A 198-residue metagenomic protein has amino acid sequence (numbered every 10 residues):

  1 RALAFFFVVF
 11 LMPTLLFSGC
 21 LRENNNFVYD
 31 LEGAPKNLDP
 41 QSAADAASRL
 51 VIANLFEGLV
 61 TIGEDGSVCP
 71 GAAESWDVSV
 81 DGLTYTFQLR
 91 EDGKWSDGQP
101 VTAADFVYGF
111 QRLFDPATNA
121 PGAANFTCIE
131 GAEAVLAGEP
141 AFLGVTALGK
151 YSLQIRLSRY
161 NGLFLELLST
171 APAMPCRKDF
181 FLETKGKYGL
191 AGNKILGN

Functional and structural regions predicted by a protein language model:
R1-F27, P40, S67: Short, low-complexity disordered leader/linker segments with a strong preference for bacterial N-terminal type II
L31-V80, Q111, T118, K194-N198: N-terminal lobe/hinge region of extracytoplasmic solute-binding protein
Q41, L89-D97, A141-L143, A191: Second-shell loop/turn segments in exported
S42-V51, V101-A104, L167-M174: Short Gly/aromatic-enriched secondary-structure transition segments
L50-N54, S67, G71, V101 (+4 more regions): Extracytoplasmic/secreted proteins, especially bacterial periplasmic and envelope-associated proteins
V60, E64, K94, Q111-N119 (+3 more regions): Sec-exported extracytoplasmic/periplasmic mature domains
E74-N125, Q154: Aromatic- and charge-enriched surface segment that lines or borders ligand/interaction sites
L157-N198: Gly/Pro-rich hinge or "lid" segments in bacterial periplasmic/extracellular proteins
